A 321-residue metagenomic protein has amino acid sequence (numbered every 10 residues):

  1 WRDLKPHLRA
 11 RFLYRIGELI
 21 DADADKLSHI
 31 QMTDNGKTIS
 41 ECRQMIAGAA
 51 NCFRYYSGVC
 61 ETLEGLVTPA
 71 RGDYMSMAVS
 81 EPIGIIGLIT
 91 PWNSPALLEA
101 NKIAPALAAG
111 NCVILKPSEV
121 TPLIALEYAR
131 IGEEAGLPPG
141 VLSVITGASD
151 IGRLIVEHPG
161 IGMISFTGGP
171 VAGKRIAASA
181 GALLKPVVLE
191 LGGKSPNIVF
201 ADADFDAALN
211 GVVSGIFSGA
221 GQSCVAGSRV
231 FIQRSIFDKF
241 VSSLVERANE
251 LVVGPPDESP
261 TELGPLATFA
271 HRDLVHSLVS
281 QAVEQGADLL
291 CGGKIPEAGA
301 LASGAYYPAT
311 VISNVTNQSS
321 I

Functional and structural regions predicted by a protein language model:
W1, L19, D23, V120 (+6 more regions): Histidine kinase transmitter module recognition
W1-L63: Glycine-rich loop-to-alpha-helix module at the N-terminal edge of alpha/beta enzyme cores
L4, L8, F12, I16 (+3 more regions): Short amphipathic alpha-helical coupling segments at ligand-binding clamshell hinges and other catalytic/signaling
R15-L19, D23-K26, E127, I131-L137 (+5 more regions): Generic non-transmembrane alpha-helical segments
I16, I20-D23, L27, A49 (+4 more regions): Hydrophobic/aromatic residues within well-ordered alpha-helical segments
M32, Y55, G65-A207: Rossmann-like NAD(P) dinucleotide-binding subdomain of oxidoreductase/dehydrogenase enzymes
V171-S320: ALDH superfamily catalytic-core signature
